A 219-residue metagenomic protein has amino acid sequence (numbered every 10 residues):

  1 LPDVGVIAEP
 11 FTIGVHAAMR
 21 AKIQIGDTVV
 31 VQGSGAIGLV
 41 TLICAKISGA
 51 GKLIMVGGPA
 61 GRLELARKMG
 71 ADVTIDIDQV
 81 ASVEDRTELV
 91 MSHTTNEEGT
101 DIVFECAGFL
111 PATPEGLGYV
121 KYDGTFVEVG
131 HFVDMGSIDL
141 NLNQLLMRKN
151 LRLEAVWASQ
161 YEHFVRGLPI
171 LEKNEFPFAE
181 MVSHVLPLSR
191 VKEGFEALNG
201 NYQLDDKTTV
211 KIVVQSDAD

Functional and structural regions predicted by a protein language model:
L1-Q32: NAD(P)H dinucleotide-binding glycine-rich loop of Rossmann-like/cofactor-binding domains, especially the beta1-alpha1
V6, V30-S34, M55-V56, I75 (+4 more regions): Glycine- and other small-residue-rich loops at beta-strand/loop junctions that grip anionic moieties
I13, I37, A45, R62: Hydrophobic/small residue at the entry helix of a nucleotide-binding pocket
A21-I23, T94, A107, V120-K121: A generic alpha-to-beta junction signature in SAM-dependent methyltransferases
V31, K46-E115: Adenosine-nucleotide cofactor-binding segment
A36-T41, F109-T113: Short glycine/serine/threonine-rich phosphate/pyrophosphate-binding segments that cradle anionic phosphate groups
R67, D72, L110-K173, S216-D219: Glycine-rich phosphate-binding loop and adjacent beta-alpha segment of Rossmann(oid) nucleotide-cofactor-binding
D76, E97, V127-E128, D134 (+3 more regions): C-terminal capping/lid region of NAD(P)-dependent oxidoreductase domains
